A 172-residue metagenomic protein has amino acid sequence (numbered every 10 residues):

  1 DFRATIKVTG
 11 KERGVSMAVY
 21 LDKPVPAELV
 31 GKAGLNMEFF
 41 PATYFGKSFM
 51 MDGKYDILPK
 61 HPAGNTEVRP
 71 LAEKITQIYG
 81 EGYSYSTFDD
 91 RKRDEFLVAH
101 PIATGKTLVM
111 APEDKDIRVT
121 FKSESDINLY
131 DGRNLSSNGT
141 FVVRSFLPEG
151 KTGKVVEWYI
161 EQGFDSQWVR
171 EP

Functional and structural regions predicted by a protein language model:
D1-K32: Extended, loop-rich substrate-binding clefts of extracytoplasmic carbohydrate-active enzymes
F2-K11, N36, S48-K54, D116-Y130 (+1 more regions): Beta-sheet ligand-binding and adhesion/scaffold domains
Y20-I117: Polysaccharide-binding surfaces and accessory modules of carbohydrate-active proteins
Y83-P172: Beta-strand-rich recognition/accessory modules
